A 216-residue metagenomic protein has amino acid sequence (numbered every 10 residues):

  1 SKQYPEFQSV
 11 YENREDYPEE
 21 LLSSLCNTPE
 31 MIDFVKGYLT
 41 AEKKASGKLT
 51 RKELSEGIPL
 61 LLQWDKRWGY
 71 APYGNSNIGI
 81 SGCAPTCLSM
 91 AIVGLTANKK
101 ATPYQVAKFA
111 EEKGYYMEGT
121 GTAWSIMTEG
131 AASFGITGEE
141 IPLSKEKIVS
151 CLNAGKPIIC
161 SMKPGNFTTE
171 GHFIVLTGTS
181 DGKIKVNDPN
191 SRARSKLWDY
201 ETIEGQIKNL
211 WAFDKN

Functional and structural regions predicted by a protein language model:
S1-Y115: Active-site-adjacent structural segments surrounding the nucleophilic cysteine of cysteine proteases and isopeptidases
P5-S9, K48-L49, V93, A97-N216: Conserved active-site-adjacent core of cysteine acyl-enzyme catalytic domains
